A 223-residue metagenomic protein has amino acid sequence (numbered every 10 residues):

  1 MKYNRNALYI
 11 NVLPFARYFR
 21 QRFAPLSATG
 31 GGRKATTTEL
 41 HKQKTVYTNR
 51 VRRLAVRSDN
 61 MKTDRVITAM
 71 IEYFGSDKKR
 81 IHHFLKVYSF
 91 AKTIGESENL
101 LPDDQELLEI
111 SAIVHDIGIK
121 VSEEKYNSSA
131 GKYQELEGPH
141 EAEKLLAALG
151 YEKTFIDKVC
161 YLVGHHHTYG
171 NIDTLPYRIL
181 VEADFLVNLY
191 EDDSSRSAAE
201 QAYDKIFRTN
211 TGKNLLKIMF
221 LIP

Functional and structural regions predicted by a protein language model:
A7-V12, A16, A24, A28 (+2 more regions): Short hydrophobic alpha-helical segments enriched in small aliphatic residues
R20-K34, R53-A55: Short Gly/Ser/Thr- and charged-rich N-terminal loops/segments that act as flexible capping/hinge elements
K42-N60: Short, Lys/Arg-enriched N-terminal segments with co-localized hydrophobic residues within the first ~10-30 amino acids
T63-K86, G118-S128: Active-site flanking loop/helix segments enriched in acidic
E72-L101, V114, Y151, H166-P223: Divalent metal-dependent phosphate-bond-processing catalytic cores, especially two-metal-ion Mg2+/Mn2+ enzymes that act
V87, K132-A148: An active-site-proximal "capping" alpha-helix that borders the catalytic cofactor pocket
Q105-E124, G138, C160-H167: His-Asp-centered metal-binding catalytic motifs of divalent-metal-dependent phosphohydrolases/nucleases
